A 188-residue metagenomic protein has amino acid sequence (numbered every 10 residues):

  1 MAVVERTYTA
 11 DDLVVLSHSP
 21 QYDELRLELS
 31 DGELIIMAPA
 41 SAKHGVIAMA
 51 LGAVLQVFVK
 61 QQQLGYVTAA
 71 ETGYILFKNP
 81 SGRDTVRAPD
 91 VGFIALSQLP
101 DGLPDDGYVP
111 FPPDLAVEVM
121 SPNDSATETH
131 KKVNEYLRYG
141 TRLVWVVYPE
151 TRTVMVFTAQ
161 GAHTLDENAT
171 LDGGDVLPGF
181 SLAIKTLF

Functional and structural regions predicted by a protein language model:
M1-F188: Gly/Pro/Ser/Thr-rich low-complexity, intrinsically disordered segments predominantly at protein N-termini
